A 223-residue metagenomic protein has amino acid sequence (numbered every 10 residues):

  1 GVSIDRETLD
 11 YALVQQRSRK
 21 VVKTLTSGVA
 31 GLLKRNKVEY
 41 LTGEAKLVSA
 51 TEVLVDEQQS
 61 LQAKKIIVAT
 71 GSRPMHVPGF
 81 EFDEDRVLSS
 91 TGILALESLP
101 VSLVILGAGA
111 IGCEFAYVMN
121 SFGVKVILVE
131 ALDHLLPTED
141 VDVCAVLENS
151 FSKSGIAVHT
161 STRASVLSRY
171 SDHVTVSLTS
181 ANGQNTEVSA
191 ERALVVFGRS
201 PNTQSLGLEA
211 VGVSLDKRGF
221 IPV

Functional and structural regions predicted by a protein language model:
G1-T24, V118-T138: Beta1-alpha1 glycine-rich phosphate/pyrophosphate-binding loop at the start of Rossmann-like nucleotide-binding domains
L9-K65, V158, S165-V176, V188: Feature captures the FAD/FMN-dependent oxidoreductase FAD-binding
L32, V118, S150: Rossmann-fold NAD(P)-dependent oxidoreductase module
T42, K46-V53, F122-V223: A Rossmann-like FAD-binding core segment of flavoenzymes
Q58-S60, G79-E81, A95-S98, L167-S168 (+1 more regions): Solvent-exposed alpha-helices and their adjacent loops that cap or buttress functional pockets in soluble metabolic
K64, V101, E191: Conserved acidic residues
I66, V118-M119, A193: Hydrophobic/aromatic ligand-binding patch that stacks against planar heteroaromatic rings of cofactors or nucleotides
T70-K125, V129, S154-A157, E209-V223: Glycine-rich dinucleotide-binding loop and its adjacent helix/turn
